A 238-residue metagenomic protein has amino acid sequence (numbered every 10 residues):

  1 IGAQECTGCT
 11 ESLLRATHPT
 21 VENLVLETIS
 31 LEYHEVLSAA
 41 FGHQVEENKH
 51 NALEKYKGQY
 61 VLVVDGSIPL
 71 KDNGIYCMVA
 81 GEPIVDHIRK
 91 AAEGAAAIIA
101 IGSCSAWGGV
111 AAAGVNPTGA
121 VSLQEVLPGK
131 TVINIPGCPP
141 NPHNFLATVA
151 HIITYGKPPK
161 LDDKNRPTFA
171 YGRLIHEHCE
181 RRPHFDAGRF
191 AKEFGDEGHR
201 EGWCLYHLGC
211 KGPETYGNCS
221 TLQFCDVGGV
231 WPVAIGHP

Functional and structural regions predicted by a protein language model:
I1-G209, P213-Q223, G228-P232: Iron-sulfur-associated redox domains of electron-transfer enzymes in respiratory and anaerobic energy metabolism
A234-H237: Short, intrinsically disordered, charge-balanced linker/junction segments flanking boundaries in proteins
